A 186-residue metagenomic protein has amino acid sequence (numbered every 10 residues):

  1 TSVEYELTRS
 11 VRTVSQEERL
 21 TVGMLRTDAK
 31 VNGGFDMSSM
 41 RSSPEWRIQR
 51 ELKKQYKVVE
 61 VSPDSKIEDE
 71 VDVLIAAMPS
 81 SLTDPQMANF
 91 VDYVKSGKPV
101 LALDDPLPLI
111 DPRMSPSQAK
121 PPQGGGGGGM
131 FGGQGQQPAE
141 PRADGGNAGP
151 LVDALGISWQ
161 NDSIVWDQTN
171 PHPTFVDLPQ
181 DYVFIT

Functional and structural regions predicted by a protein language model:
T1-T186: Short, surface-exposed patches at the edges or C-terminal ends of soluble domains, predominantly
